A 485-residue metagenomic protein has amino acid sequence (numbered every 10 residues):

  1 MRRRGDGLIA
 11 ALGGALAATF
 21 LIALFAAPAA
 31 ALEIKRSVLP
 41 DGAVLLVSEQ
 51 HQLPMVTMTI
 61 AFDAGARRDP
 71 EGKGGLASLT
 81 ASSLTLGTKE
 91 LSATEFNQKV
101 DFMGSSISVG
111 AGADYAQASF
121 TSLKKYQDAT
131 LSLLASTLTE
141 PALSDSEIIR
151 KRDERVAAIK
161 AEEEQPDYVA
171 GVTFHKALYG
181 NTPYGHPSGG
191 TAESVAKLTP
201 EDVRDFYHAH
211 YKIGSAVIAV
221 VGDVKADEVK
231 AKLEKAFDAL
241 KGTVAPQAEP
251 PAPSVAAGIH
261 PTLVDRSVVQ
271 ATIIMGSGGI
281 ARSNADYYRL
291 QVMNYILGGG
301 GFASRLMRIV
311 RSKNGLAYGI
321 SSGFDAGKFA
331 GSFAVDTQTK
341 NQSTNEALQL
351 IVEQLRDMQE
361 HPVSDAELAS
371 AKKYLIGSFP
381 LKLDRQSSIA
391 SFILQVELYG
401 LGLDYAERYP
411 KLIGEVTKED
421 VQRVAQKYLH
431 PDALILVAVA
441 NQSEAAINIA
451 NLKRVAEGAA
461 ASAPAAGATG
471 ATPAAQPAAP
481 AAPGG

Functional and structural regions predicted by a protein language model:
M1-A10: N-terminal secretory signal peptides that target proteins for export/translocation
R2, V38, E95-A245, L263 (+3 more regions): Charge-rich, well-structured scaffold segments of protease-associated domains
A11-A26: Bacterial N-terminal signal peptides
A26-A30, T472, G485: Signal peptide processing junction and immediate N-terminal pro/mature segment of secreted/exported proteins
A31-A61, V439: Mature N-terminal segment immediately following signal peptide/propeptide cleavage in secreted/periplasmic
I34, T59-T121, H186-P187, G300-L316: M16/MPP (pitrilysin/insulinase) zinc-metallopeptidase core fold and M16-derived inactive scaffolds
Q50, A61, A245-A303, I309: His/Glu-based metal-binding/catalytic segments typifying zinc-dependent metallopeptidases
H51-L53, A64-R68, E90, K124-Q127 (+7 more regions): Solvent-exposed loop/turn segments at secondary-structure junctions within structured extracellular/periplasmic domains
